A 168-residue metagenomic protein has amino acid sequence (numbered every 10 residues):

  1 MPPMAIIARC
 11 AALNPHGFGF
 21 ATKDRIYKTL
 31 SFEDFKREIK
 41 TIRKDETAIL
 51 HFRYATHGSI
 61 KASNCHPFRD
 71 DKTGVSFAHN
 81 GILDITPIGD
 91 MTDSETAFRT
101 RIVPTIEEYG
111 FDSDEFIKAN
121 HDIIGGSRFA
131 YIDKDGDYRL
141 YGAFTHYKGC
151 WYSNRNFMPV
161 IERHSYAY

Functional and structural regions predicted by a protein language model:
M1-Y168: Conserved short alpha-helical segments that host acidic/polar catalytic motifs at enzyme active sites
